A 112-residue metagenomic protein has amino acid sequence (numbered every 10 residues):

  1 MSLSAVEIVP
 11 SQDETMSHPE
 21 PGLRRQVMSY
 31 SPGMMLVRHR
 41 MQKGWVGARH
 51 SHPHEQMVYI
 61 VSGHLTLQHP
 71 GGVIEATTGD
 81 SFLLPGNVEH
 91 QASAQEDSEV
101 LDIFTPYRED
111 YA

Functional and structural regions predicted by a protein language model:
M1-G33: A short, N-terminal "cap"/entry segment at the start of jelly-roll beta-barrel domains of the cupin/DSBH fold
M35-S51: Conserved short histidine dyad/triad with adjacent acidic residue
V46-G47, G63-Q68, F82: Short beta-strand segments in beta-sandwich/barrel cores
H54-L65, P70: Glycine- and acidic-residue-biased ligand/ion/polar-headgroup-sensing regions
V61-S62, T77-T78, E96: A cytosolic small-molecule/anion-sensing beta-strand core signal
G71-G86: Short acidic-glycine-tyrosine-enriched beta hairpin
G86-D110: Ligand-binding loop in jelly-roll beta-barrel domains
